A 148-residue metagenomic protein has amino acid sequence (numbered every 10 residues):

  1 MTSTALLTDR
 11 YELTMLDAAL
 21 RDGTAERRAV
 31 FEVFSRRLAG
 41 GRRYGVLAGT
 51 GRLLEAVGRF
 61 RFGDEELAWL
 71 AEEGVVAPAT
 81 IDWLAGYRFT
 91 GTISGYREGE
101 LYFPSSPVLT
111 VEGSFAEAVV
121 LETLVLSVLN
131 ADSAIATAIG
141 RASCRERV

Functional and structural regions predicted by a protein language model:
M1-R147: Ordered alpha/beta subdomains of enzyme catalytic regions
